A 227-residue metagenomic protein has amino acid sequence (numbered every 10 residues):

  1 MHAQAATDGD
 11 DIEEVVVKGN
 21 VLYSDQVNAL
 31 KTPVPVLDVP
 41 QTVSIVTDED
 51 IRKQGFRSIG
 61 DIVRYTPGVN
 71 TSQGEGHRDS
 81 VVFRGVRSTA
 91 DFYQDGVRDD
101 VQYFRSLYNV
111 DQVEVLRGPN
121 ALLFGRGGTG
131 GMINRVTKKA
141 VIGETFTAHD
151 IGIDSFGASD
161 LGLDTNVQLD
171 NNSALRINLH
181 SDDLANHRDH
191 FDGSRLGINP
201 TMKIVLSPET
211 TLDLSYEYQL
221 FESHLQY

Functional and structural regions predicted by a protein language model:
M1-D8: Cleavable N-terminal targeting peptides that direct proteins into the secretory/outer-membrane pathway or into
I12-E144: Acidic, small-polar-rich N-terminal luminal/periplasmic segments of exported/outer-membrane proteins
L22, S88, D99, D154-F156 (+2 more regions): Structural signature of outer-membrane beta-barrel domains
G60, T71-S72, A174-L175, T211-L212: Secondary-structure boundary/capping residues
F83-R87, R188-H190, L225-Q226: Short secondary-structure transition/capping segments
Y108-D111, L122-P200, L206-T210: Outer-membrane beta-barrel translocator/receptor signature
L212, Y216-Y227: Flexible loop and strand-edge segments within Gram-negative outer membrane beta-barrel domains
